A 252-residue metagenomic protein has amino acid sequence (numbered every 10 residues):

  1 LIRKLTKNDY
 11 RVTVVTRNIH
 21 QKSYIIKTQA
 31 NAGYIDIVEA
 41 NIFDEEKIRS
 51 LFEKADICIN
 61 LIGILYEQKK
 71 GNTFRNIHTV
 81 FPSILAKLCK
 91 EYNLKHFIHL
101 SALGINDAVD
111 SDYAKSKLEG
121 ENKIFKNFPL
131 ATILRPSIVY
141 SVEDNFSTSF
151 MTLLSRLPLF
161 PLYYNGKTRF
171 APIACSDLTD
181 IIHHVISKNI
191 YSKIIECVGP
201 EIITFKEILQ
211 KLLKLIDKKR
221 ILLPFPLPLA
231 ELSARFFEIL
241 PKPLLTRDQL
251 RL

Functional and structural regions predicted by a protein language model:
L1-Y10: N-terminal Rossmann NAD(P)H-binding glycine-rich loop of SDR-like oxidoreductase domains
R11-T13, I64-L65, N72-N127, A131-S137: Conserved Rossmann-fold NAD(P)-dependent oxidoreductase catalytic core, especially the SDR/UDP-sugar
N18-H20, E201: Residues in the short beta-alpha loop(s) of Rossmann-like NAD(P)-binding domains
H20, Y24, Q29-E91, L103-D107: NAD(P)H-binding glycine-rich loop region in Rossmannoid oxidoreductase-like domains and their noncatalytic homologs
A32-I35, M151-Y164: A short C-terminal helix-loop "cap" of Rossmann-like NAD(P)-dependent dehydrogenase/epimerase domains
V109-S111, T132-M151, T168-R169, I203: Flexible, glycine-rich beta-alpha linker
N145-F146, N165-S187, S192-E196: Substrate-positioning beta->alpha
V185-D248: Mid/C-terminal beta-alpha module of Rossmann-like enzyme folds, strongest in SDR-family dehydrogenases/epimerases
